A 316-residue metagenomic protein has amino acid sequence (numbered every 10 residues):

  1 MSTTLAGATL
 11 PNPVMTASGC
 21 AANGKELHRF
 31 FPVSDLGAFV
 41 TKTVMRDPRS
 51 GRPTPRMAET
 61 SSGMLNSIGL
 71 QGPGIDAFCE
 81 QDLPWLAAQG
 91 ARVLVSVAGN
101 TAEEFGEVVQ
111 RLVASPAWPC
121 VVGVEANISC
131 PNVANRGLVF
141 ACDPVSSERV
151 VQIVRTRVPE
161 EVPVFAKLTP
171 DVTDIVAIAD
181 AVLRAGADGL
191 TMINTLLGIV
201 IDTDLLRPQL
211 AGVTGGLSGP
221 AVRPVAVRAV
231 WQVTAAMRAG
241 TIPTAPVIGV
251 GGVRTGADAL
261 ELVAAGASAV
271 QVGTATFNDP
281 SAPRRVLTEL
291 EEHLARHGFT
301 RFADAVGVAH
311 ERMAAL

Functional and structural regions predicted by a protein language model:
M1-V93, G99-N100: N-terminal capping/small domains of soluble enzymes
T16, F39, F78, V95 (+6 more regions): Conserved, mostly hydrophobic/aromatic
C20-A21, S96-G99, L168-D174, P243-A257: Glycine-rich beta-to-alpha transition loops that act as phosphate-gripper elements at the mouths of alpha/beta enzyme
K25-F30, F105-S115, V172-A185, A235-G240 (+1 more regions): Catalytic cores of alpha/beta
T41-R46, G123-V124, I128-C130, G189-I199 (+2 more regions): Glycine-rich phosphate-binding active-site loops on the catalytic face of alpha/beta enzymes
S61-P144: Active-site beta->alpha loop and helix N-cap motifs at the rims of alpha/beta catalytic domains
M64, P131-V145, A185-G240, A245: Glycine/Thr-rich beta-alpha phosphate-binding loop at enzyme active sites
L217-A245, R254-L316: Alpha/beta catalytic cores of nucleotide-metabolism and tRNA/nucleoside-modifying enzymes
